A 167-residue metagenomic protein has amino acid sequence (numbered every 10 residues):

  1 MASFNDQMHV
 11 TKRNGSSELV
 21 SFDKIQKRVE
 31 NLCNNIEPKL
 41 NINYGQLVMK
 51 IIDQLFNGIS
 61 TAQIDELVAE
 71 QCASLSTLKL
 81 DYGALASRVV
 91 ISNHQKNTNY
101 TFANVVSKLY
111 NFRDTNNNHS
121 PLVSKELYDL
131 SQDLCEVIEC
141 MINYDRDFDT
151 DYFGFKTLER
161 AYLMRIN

Functional and structural regions predicted by a protein language model:
M1-N167: Extended catalytic cores of very large enzyme megasubunits
